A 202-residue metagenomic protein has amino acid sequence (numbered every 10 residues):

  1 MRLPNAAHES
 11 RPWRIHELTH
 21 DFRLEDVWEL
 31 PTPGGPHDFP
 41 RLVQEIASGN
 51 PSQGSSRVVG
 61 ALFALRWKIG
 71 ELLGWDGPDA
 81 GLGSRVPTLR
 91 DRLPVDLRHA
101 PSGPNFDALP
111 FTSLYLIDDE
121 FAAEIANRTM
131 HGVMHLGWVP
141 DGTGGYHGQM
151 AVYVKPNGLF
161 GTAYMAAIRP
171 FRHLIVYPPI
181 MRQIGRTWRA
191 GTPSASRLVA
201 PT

Functional and structural regions predicted by a protein language model:
M1-A100: Hydrophobic ligand-binding cavity/cleft-lining segments
P51-S56, H99, F106-D107, D141-T143 (+1 more regions): Intrinsically disordered, low-complexity coil segments
V59-L62, V152-P156, P178-R186: Short C-terminal domain-edge/linker segments immediately following a structured domain
R98-G142: Hydrophobic-ligand binding "helix-grip"
E120-A122, M130-V133, G142-T143, H147 (+1 more regions): Short terminal or interdomain "cap/linker" segment that borders an active site or interface and mediates
N127-A166: Beta-strand/loop substructures that line and gate deep hydrophobic ligand-binding cavities in soluble
Y164-A195: A conserved amphipathic terminal alpha-helix motif
